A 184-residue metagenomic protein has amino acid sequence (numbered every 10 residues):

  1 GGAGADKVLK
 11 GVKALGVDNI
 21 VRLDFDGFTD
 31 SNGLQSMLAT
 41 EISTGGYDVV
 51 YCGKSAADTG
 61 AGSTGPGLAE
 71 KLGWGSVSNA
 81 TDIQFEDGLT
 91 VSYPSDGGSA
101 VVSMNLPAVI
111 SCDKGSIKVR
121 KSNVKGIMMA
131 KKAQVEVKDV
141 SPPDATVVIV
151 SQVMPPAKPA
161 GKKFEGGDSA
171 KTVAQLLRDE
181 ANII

Functional and structural regions predicted by a protein language model:
G1-I184: N-terminal glycine-rich FAD/FM-binding segment characteristic of electron-transfer flavoproteins
